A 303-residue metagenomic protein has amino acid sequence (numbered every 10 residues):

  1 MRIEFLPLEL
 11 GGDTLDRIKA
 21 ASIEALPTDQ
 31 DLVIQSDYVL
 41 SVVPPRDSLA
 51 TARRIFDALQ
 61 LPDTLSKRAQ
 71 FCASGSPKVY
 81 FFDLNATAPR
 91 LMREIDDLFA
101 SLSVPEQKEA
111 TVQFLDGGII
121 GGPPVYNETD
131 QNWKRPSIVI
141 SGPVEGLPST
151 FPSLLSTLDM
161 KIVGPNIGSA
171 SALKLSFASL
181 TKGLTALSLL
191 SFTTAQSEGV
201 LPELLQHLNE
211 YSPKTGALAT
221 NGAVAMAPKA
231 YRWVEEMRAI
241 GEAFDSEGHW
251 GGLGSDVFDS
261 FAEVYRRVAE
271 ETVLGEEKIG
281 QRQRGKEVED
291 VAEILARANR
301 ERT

Functional and structural regions predicted by a protein language model:
M1-I3, A20, D57-P77, S101-A110 (+1 more regions): Eukaryotic N-terminal low-complexity, Ser/Thr- and Lys/Arg-rich leader segments that predominantly function as
M1-S41, L61-G75: NAD(P)+-binding Rossmann beta1-loop-alpha1 motif at the extreme N-terminus of oxidoreductases
E4, E24, Y80, Q113 (+1 more regions): Conserved beta-strand segments of alpha/beta enzyme cores
S41, F81-L84, D116: Short catalytic-loop micro-motif centered on adjacent basic/acidic residues
V43-I55, L91-M92: Beta-loop-alpha module in the N-terminal Rossmann-like domain of NAD(P)-dependent dehydrogenases, especially those
V43-P44, A86, I240: Short glycine-/small-residue-rich Rossmann-like dinucleotide-binding loops
T87-K182: Rossmann-fold dinucleotide-binding core
A170-R284: Helical "substrate-binding/catalytic lid" subdomain of Rossmann-like NAD(P)-dependent dehydrogenases/reductases
